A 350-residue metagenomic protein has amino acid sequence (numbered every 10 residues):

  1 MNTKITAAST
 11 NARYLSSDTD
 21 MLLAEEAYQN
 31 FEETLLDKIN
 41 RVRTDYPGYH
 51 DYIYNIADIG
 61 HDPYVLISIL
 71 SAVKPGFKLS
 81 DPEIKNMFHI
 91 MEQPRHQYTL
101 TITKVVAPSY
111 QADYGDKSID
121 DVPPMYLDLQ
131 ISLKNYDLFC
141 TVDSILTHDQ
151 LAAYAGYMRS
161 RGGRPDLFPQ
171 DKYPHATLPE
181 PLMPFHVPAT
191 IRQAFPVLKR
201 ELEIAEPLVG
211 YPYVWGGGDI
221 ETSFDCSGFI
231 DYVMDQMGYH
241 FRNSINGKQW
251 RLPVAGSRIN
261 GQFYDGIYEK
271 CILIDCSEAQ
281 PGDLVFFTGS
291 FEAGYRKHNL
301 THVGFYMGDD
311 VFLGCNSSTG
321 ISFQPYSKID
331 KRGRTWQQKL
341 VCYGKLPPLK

Functional and structural regions predicted by a protein language model:
M1-P196: Membrane-proximal envelope biogenesis segments
Y54-P63, S277-E278, K331-Q338: Short, surface-exposed loop and linker segments with low hydrophobicity and enrichment for Pro/Ser/Thr
I59-P63, E201, F229, P325-K328: Poly-acidic low-complexity segments
G163-N243, T288-S290, Y295-N299, C315: N-terminal capping segments
Y211-P281, S322-Q324: Catalytic cysteine-centered active-site loop
Y264-D265, I272-I274, G289-K350: Aromatic- and glycine-rich peptidoglycan recognition patches
